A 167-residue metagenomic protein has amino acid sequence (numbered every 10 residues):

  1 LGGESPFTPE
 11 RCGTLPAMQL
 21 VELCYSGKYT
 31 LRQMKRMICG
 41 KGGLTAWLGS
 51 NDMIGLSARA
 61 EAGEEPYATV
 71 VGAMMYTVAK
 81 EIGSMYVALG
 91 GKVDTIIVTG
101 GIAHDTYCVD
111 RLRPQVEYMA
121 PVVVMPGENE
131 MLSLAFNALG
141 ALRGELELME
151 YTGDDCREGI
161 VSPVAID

Functional and structural regions predicted by a protein language model:
L1, I97-G100, P126: Active-site proximal loops enriched in glycine and acidic residues that flank catalytic Cys/His/Asp and coordinate
L1-V21: Glycine-rich phosphate-binding loop of actin/hexokinase-like ATP-binding domains
Q19-C24, K28-Q33: Glycine-rich phosphate/diphosphate-binding loop of Rossmann-like nucleotide-binding domains
R36, G40-G91: Adenine-nucleotide phosphate-binding core of ATP-dependent small-molecule kinases
L89-I96, Y118-P121: Short, surface-exposed connector motifs at secondary-structure boundaries
V93-L112: Glycine-rich phosphate-binding loops at beta-strand->alpha-helix junctions
A103-H104, V123-I166: Glycine-rich phosphate-binding/hydrolytic loop that grips phosphoryl groups
R111-A120, E145: A glycine- and small-aliphatic-rich helix-loop capping segment at beta-alpha/alpha-beta transitions that lines
